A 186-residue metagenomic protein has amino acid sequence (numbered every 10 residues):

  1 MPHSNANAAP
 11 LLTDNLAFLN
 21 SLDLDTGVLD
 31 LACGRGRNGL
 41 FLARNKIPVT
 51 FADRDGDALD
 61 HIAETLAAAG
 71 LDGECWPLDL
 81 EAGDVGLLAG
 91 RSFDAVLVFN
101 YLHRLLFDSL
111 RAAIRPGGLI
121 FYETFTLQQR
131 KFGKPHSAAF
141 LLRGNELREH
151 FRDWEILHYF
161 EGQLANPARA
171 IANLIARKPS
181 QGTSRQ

Functional and structural regions predicted by a protein language model:
M1-L24: S-adenosyl-L-methionine
D25-G34: Conserved class I S-adenosyl-L-methionine
P48-D53: Conserved SAM-binding motif I beta-strand of class I
D55-D57: Conserved SAM/SAH-binding beta-strand->alpha-helix loop
A69-A82: Conserved SAM-binding strand-loop segment of SAM-dependent methyltransferases
G86-A95: A short acidic, Gly/Pro-enriched loop at the edge of an enzyme's catalytic core that lines a small-molecule cofactor
G118-F125: Conserved beta-strand signature within the Rossmann-like core of class I S-adenosyl-L-methionine
Q163-Q186: Core SAM-dependent methyltransferase catalytic element
